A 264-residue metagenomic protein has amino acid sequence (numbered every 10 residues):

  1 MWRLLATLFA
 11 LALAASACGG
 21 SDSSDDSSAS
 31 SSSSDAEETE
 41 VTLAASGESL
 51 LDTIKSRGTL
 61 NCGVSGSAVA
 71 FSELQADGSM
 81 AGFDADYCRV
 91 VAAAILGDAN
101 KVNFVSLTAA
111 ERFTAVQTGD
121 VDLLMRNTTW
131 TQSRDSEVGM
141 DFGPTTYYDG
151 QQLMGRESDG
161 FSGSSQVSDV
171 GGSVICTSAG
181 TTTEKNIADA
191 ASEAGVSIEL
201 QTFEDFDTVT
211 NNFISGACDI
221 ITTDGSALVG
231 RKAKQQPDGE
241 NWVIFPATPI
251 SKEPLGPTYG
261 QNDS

Functional and structural regions predicted by a protein language model:
A17-S31: Bacterial lipoprotein signal-peptidase II cleavage site
E38-A44, A85-R89, A93-A94, E157-F161 (+4 more regions): Extended ligand-binding regions for polar small-molecule ligands
E40-R126: Extracytoplasmic small-molecule ligand-binding "clamshell" domains of the periplasmic binding protein/Venus flytrap
G47-E48, V102-T114, F161-G163, L200-S215 (+1 more regions): Short helix-initiation/N-cap motifs at beta->coil->alpha
T59-S65, A81, Q166-T183: Short loop->beta-strand "edge-of-pocket" segments that line small-molecule binding or catalytic clefts across diverse
D77, R89-N100, T183-T202, A233-D238: Ligand-binding cleft/hinge of the Venus flytrap
R89, A93, K101-S168, A247-T248: Acidic, polar ligand-binding/catalytic clefts
Y147-G155, G225-S226, A233-S264: Periplasmic-binding protein-like
